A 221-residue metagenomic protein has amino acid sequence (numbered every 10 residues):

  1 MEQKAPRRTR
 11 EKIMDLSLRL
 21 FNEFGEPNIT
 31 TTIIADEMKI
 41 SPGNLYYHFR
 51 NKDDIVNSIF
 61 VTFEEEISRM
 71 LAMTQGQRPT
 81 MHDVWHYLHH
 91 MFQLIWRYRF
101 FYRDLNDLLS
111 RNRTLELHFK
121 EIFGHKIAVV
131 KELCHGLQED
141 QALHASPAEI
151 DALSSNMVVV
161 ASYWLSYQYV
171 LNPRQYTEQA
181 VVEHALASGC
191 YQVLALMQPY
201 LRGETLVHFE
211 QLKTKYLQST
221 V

Functional and structural regions predicted by a protein language model:
E2-T9: Short, Lys/Arg-enriched anionic-surface-contact patches
T9, I13-L16, L153: N-terminal positioning helix adjacent to the helix-turn-helix/winged-helix DNA-binding module
K12, L20-D54, S58: Helix-turn-helix
V61-I67: Short, basic, alpha-helical segments at the C-terminal edge of helix-turn-helix-like DNA-binding modules
A72-F100, S154: Hydrophobic alpha-helical connector segments
I95-L117, K131-H135: Amphipathic alpha-helical segments used for helix-helix packing
T114-D140, D151-S166, A187-P199: Amphipathic alpha-helical packing segments from all-alpha helical-bundle domains
S166-V221: C-terminal peripheral helix-coil segments that are non-catalytic and often amphipathic
